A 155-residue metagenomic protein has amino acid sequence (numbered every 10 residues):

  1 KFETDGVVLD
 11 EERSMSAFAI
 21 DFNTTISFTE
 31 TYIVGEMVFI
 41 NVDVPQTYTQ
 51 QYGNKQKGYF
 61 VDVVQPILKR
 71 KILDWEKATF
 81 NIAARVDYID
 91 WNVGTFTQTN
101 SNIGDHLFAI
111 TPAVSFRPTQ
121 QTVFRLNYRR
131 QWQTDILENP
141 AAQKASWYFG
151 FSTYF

Functional and structural regions predicted by a protein language model:
K1, G35-F39, I82-Y88, L126-R130 (+1 more regions): Transmembrane beta-barrel strands of outer-membrane/channel proteins
K1-G6, I40-T49, R70, I89-F96 (+1 more regions): Sequence/structural signature of outer-membrane beta-barrel proteins
K1-Y52: Surface-exposed beta-loop-beta
V8-S16, T49-K57, T99-L107, E138-S146: Replace "Gram-negative outer membrane beta-barrel proteins" with "bacterial and organellar outer membrane beta-barrel
T24-I26, Q65-I67, F116-P118, R130 (+1 more regions): Residue-level signature of outer-membrane beta-barrel architecture
I26-E30, L68-F80, Q121: Short loop/turn motifs that connect adjacent beta-strands in outer-membrane beta-barrel proteins
T31-G35, V61, F80-A84, I110-P112 (+2 more regions): Transmembrane beta-strands of outer-membrane beta-barrel proteins
Q143-F155: Outer-membrane beta-barrel "beta-signal"
